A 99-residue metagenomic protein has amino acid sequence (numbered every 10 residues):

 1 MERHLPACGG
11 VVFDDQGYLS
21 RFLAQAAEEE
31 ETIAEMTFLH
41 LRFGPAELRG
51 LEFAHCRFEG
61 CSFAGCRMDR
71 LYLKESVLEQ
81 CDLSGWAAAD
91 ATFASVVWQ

Functional and structural regions predicted by a protein language model:
E2-Q99: Tandem repeat scaffolds
